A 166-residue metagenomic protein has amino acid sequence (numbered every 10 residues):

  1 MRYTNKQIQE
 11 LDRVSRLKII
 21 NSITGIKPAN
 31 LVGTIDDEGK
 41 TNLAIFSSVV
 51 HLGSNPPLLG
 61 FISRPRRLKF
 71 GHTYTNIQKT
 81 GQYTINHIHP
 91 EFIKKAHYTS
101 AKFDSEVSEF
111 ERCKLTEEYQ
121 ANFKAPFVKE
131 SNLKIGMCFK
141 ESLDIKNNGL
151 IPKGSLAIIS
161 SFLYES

Functional and structural regions predicted by a protein language model:
M1-S166: Basic, polyanion-binding surface patches
